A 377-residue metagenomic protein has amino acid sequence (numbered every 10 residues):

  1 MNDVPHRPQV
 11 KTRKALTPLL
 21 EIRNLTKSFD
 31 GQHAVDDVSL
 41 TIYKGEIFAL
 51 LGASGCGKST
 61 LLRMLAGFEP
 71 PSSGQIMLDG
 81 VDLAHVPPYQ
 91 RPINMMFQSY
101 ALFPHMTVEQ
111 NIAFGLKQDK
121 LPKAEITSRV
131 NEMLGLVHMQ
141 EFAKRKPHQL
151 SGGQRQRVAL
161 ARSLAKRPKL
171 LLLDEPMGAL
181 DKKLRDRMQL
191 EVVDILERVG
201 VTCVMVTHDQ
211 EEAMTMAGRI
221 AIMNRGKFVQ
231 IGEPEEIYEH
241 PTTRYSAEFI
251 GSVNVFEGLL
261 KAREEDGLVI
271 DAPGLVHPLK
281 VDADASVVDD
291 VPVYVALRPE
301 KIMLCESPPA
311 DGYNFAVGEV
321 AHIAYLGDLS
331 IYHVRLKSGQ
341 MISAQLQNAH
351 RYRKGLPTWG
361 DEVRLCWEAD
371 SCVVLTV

Functional and structural regions predicted by a protein language model:
N2-P8, V253, R263-V377: Non-catalytic connector elements of ABC transporters
I47, V86-E248: ABC ATPase nucleotide-binding domains
L51-A53: The feature captures the beta-strand-to-loop junction immediately N-terminal to the Walker
A66: Helix-to-loop junction immediately C-terminal to a conserved catalytic motif
S72-Q75, E125, R225, E257: Conserved coupling/switch loops of ABC nucleotide-binding domains, chiefly the family-specific signature
G74-D82: Conserved ABC transporter NBD signature motif
